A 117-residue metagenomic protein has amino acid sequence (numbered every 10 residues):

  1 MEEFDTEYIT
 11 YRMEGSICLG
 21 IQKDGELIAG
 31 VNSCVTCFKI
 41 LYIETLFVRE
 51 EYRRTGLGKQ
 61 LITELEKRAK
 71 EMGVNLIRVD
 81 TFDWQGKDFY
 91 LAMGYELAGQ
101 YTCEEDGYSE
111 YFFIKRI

Functional and structural regions predicted by a protein language model:
M1-I40, E44, R49, W84 (+2 more regions): Acetyl-CoA-dependent GNAT
R54-K67, A92: Conserved acetyl-CoA-binding loop-helix of GNAT-fold acetyltransferases
G58, I62, D83-G86, C103-S109: Short glycine/proline-centered loop/turn elements that form peptide/ligand docking sites
A69-F82: Conserved GNAT acetyl-CoA-binding A-motif
R78-D80, E96-F112: Conserved catalytic-core motifs of GNAT/GCN5-like acyltransferases
